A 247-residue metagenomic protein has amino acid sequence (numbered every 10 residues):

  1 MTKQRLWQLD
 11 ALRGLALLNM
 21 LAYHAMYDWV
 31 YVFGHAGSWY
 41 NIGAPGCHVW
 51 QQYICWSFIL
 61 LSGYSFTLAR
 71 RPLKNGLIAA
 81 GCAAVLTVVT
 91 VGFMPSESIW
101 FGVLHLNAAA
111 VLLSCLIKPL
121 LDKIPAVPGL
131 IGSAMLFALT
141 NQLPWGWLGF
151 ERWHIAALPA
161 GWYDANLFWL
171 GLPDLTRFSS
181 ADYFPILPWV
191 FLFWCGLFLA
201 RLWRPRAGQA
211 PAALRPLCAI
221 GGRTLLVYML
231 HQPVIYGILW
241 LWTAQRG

Functional and structural regions predicted by a protein language model:
M1-G247: Alpha-helical transmembrane segments and their immediate juxtamembrane cytosolic regions
